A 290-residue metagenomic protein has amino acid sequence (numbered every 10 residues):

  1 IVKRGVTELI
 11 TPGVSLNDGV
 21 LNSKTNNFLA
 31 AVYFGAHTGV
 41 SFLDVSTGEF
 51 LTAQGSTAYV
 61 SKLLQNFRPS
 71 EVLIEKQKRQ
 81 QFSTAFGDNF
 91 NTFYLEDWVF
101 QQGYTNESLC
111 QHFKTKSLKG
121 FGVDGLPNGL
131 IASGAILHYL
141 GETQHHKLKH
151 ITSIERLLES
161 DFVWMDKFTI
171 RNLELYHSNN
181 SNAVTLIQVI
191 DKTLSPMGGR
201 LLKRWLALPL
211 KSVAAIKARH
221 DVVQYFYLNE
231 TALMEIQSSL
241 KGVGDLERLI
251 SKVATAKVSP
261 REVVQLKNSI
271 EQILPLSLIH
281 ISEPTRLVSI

Functional and structural regions predicted by a protein language model:
I1-Y225, M234, S238-K241, D245-A254 (+3 more regions): Charged catalytic and DNA/RNA-contacting regions of genome-maintenance and nucleic-acid-processing enzymes
